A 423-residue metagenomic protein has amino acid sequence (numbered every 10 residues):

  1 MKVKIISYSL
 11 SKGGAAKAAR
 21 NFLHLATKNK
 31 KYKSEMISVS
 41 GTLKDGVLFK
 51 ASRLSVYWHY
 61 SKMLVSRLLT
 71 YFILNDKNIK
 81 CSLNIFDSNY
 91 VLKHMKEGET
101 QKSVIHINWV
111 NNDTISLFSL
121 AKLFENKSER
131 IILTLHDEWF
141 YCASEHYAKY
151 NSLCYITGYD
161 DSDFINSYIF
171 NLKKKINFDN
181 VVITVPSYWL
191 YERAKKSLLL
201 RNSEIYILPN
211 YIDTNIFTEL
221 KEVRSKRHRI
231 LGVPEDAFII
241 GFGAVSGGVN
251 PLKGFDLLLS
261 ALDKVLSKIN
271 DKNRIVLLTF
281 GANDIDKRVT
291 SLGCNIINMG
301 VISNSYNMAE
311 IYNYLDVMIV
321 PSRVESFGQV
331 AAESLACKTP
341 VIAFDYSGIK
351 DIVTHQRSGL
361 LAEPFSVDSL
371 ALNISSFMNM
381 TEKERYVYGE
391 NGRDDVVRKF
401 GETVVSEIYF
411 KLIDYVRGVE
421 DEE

Functional and structural regions predicted by a protein language model:
T184, P234-K253, L259-L262: Conserved donor-binding/catalytic core segment of Leloir-type glycosyltransferases
W189, Y211: Carbohydrate-associated surface elements
T218-V233: A short helix/loop element that forms part of the nucleotide-sugar donor recognition site in Leloir-type
I269-N270, R274, G281-Y306, Y314: Nucleotide-activated donor-binding/catalytic signature segment of Leloir-type glycosyltransferases, i.e., the conserved
R323: Aromatic "clamp/platform" in nucleotide-sugar-dependent glycosyltransferases that forms part of the donor/acceptor
P340-A343, V353: Short hydrophobic beta-strand element within catalytic cores of glycosyltransferases and related nucleotide-activated
H355-Q356, L360-V367, S376-E382: Conserved acidic donor-binding segment of nucleotide-sugar-dependent glycosyltransferases
Y386-D414: A charged, aromatic-enriched C-terminal amphipathic alpha-helix characteristic of glycosyltransferases across folds
